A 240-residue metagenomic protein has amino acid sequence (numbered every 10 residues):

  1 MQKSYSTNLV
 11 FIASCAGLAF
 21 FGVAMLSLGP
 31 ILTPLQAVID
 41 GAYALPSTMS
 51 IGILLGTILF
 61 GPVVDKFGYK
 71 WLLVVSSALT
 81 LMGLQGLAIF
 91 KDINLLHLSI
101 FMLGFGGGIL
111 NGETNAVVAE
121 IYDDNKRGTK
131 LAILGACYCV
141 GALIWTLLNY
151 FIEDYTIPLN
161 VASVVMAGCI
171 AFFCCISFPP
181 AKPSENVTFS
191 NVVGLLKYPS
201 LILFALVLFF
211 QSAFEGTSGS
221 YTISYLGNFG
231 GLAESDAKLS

Functional and structural regions predicted by a protein language model:
M1-Y5, F178-F204: Juxtamembrane intracellular "pre-TM" segments in multi-pass secondary transporters
V10-Q36, S218-I223: Extracytoplasmic
L26, S50-I58, L143: Residue-level signature of mid-helix packing/kink "hotspots" within the transmembrane helices of 12-pass Major
L28-G29, P199-S240: Extracytoplasmic gate region of multi-pass secondary transporters
L55-K91: Conserved MFS/SLC helix-loop-helix module at the cytosolic interface between two early adjacent transmembrane helices
G83, N94-M102: Paired small-residue
I100-A136: Cytoplasmic helix-loop-helix junction between adjacent transmembrane helices in 12-TM secondary transporters
K130-S177: Helix-loop-helix hairpin linking two adjacent transmembrane segments in secondary transporters
